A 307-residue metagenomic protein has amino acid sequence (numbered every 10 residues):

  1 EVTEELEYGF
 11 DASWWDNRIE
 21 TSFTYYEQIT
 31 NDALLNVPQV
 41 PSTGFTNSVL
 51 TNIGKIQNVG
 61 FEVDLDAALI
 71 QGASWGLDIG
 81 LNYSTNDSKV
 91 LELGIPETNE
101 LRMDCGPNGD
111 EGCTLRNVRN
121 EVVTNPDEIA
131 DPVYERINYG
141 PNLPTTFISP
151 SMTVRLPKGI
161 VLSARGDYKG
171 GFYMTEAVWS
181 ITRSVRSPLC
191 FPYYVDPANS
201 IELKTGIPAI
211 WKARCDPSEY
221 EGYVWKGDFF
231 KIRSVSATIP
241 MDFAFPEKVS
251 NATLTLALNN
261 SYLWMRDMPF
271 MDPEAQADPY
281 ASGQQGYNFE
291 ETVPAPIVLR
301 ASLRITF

Functional and structural regions predicted by a protein language model:
E1-D16, E20, L101-G166, K204-A244: Outer-membrane beta-barrel transmembrane strand signature
E1-E20, S48-G72, R136-I148, F289-L299: Outer-membrane beta-barrel signature, preferentially recognizing the C-terminal barrel domain of Gram-negative
E1-G44, W75-L77, S84, S88-L91: Membrane-embedded beta-barrel scaffold of Gram-negative outer-membrane proteins
W15-R18, I70-L77, V90-I95, G109 (+2 more regions): Short loop/turn motifs that connect adjacent beta-strands in outer-membrane beta-barrel proteins
Y25-N31, A67-L69, Y83-K89, G166-F172 (+4 more regions): Transmembrane beta-strands of outer-membrane beta-barrel pores
L50-G60, L101-N120, L203-T205, P217 (+1 more regions): C-terminal beta-signal and terminal closure region of outer-membrane beta-barrel proteins
T51, F61, A68-P144, V178 (+2 more regions): Conserved small-residue
K169-N259, M271: Extracytoplasmic gating/loop element in the C-terminal half of outer-membrane beta-barrel translocons and assembly
